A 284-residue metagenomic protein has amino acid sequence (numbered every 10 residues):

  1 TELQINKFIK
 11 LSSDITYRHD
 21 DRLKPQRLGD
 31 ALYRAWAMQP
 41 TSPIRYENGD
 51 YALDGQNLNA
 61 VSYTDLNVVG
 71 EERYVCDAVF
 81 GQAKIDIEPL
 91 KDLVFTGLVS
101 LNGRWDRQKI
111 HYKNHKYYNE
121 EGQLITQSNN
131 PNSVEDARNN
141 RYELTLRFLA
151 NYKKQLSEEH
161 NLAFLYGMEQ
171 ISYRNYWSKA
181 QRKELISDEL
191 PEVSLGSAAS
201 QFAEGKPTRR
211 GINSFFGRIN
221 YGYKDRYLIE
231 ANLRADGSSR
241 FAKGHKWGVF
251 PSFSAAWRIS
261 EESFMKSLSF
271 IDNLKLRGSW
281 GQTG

Functional and structural regions predicted by a protein language model:
E2, K246-A256: Short secondary-structure subsegments characteristic of cysteine-rich extracellular domains
E2-A78, T96-L98, N102-N213, E261-G284: Surface-exposed loop/interface segments of Gram-negative outer-membrane beta-barrel transport/assembly proteins
G81-A83, F148-A150, F164, G217 (+2 more regions): Membrane-embedded beta-strands of outer-membrane beta-barrel proteins, especially the hydrophobic/small aromatic
Q82-I87, L101-G103: Alpha-helical support elements that line or immediately flank enzyme active sites and cofactor-binding pockets
N213-Y223: Structured alpha-helical segments in the cores of large, soluble enzyme domains
I229-S238: Transmembrane beta-strand segments that form the barrel wall of outer-membrane beta-barrel proteins
S239-G244: Solvent-exposed loop/turn segments connecting transmembrane beta-strands in outer-membrane beta-barrel proteins
